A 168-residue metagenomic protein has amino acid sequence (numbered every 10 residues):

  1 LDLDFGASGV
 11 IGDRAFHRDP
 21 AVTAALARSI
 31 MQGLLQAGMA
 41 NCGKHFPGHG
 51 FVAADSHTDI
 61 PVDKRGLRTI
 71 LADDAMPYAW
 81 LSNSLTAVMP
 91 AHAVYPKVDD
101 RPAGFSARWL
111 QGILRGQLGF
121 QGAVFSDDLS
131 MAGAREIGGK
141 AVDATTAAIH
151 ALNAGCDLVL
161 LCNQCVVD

Functional and structural regions predicted by a protein language model:
L1-D2, P47: Short, solvent-exposed turn/loop segments enriched in Gly/Ser/Thr/Pro and often Arg
D2-V10: Short, conserved phosphate-binding/catalytic loop or strand-edge motifs used in phosphoryl-/nucleotidyl-transfer
G9-H17: Short acidic, glycine/Ser/Thr-rich loop/turn "cap" segments at secondary-structure junctions
R18-D168: Second-shell residues forming the walls of enzyme active-site clefts
